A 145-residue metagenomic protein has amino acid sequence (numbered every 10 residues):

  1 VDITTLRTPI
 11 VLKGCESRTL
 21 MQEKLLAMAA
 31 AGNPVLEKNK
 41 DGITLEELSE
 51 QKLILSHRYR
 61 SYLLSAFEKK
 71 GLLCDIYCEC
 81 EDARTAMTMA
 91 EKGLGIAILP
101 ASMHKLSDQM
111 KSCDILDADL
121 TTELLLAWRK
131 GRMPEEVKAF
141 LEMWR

Functional and structural regions predicted by a protein language model:
V1-L25, A29, A90-L94, M110-D114: Short beta-strand-centered segments that line the small-molecule binding cleft or hinge of alpha/beta clamshell
T5, A27-M28, L53, I98 (+3 more regions): Generic preference for hydrophobic
R7, Y59-C113: Hydrophobic hinge/microswitch elements
T8-P9, A31, H57-R60, P100-M103 (+2 more regions): Short secondary-structure boundary segments
K13-L53, K138: Flexible hinge/capping segments at coil-to-helix
E16-T19, T44-E46, E68, S102-H104 (+1 more regions): Short secondary-structure boundary/capping segments
D41-I43, E50-L72, P134-K138: Secondary-structure junction motif
L94, S112-R145: A late-sequence structural motif
